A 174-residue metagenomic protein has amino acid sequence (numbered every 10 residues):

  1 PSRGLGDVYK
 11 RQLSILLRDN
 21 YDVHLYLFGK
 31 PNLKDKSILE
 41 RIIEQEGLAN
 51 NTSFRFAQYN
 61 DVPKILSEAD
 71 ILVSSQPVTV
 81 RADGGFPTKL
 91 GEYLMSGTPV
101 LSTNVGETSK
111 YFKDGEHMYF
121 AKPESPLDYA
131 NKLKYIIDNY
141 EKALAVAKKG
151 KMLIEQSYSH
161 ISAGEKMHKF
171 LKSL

Functional and structural regions predicted by a protein language model:
P1-Y9: Single conserved hydrophobic/aromatic residue that forms the stacking wall/gate of nucleotide- or nucleobase-binding
H24-S37: Glycosyltransferase donor-sugar binding loop
K36-N60: Nucleotide-activated donor-binding/catalytic signature segment of Leloir-type glycosyltransferases, i.e., the conserved
L66-G84, T98: Acidic donor-binding loop of glycosyltransferase active sites
S74, E92-M95, P99-S102, Y119: Short hydrophobic beta-strand element within catalytic cores of glycosyltransferases and related nucleotide-activated
G84, V105-G115, Y119-F120: Short acidic/histidine- and often glycine-rich active-site loop of Leloir-type glycosyltransferases that engages
D114-P126, Y135-Y140: Conserved acidic donor-binding segment of nucleotide-sugar-dependent glycosyltransferases
D128, Y135, K142-Q156, K166-K169: A short, well-ordered alpha-helix in the C-terminal region of glycosyltransferases
